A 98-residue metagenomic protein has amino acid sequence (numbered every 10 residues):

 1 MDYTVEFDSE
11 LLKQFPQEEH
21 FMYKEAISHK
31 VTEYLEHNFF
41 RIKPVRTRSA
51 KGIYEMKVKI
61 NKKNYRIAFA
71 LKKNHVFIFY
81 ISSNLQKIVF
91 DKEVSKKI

Functional and structural regions predicted by a protein language model:
M1-K30: Arg/Lys-rich, positively charged N-terminal/basic patches that mediate binding to nucleic acids
K13, E33, K87: Active-site micro-motifs of SAM-dependent methyltransferase domains
P16-M22, S49-A50, V58-Y65: Short, charged helix-to-loop "capping" segments that act as catalytic/coupling loops
T32-N61: A short, surface-exposed loop/turn module that caps and links secondary-structure elements
V58-I98: Enriched for short, Lys/Arg-rich terminal
